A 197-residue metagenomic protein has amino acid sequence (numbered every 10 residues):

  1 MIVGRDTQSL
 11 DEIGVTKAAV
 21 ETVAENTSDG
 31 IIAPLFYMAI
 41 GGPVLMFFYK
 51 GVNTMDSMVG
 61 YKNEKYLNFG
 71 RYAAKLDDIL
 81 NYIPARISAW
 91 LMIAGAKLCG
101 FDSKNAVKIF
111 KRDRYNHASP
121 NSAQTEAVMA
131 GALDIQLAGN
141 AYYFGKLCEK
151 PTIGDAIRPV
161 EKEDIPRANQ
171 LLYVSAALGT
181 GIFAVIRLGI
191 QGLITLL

Functional and structural regions predicted by a protein language model:
M1-F48, V52, G60-L197: Hydrophobic alpha-helical transmembrane segments
S57: Glycine-rich phosphate/dinucleotide-binding loop and adjoining beta-alpha-beta core of small-molecule
